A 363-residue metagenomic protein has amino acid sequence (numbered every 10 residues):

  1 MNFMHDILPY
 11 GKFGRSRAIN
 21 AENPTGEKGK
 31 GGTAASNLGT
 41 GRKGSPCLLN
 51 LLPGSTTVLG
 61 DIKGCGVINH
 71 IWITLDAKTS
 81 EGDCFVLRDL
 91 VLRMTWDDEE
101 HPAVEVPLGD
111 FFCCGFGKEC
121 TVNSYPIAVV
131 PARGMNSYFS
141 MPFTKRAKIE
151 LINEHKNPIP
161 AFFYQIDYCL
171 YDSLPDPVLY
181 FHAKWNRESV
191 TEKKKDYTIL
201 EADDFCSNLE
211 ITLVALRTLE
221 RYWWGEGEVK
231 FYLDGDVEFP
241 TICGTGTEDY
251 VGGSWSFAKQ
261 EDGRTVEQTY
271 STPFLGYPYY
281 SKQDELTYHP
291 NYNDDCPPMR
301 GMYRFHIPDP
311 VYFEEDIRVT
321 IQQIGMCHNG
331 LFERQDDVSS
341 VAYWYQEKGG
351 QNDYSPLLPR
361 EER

Functional and structural regions predicted by a protein language model:
M1-R363: Beta-strand-centric surfaces of beta-sandwich/beta-rich domains
